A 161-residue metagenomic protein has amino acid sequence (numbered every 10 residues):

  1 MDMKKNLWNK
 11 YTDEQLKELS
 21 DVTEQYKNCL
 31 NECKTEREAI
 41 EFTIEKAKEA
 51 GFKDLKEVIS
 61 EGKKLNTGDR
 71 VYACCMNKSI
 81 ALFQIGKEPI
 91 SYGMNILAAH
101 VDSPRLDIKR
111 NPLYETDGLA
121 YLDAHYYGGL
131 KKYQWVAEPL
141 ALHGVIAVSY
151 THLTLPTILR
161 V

Functional and structural regions predicted by a protein language model:
D2-E36: N-terminal capping segment at the start of a domain
Q25-E57: Alpha/propeptide regions of enzymes that mature by internal proteolysis
D54, I59-I108: Acidic/His- and Gly-rich active-site-bordering loop/insert found across diverse amide/peptide-bond hydrolases
R70-Y72, G86, L130-W135, V145 (+1 more regions): A generic local secondary-structure boundary/capping motif
P104-L106, L113, D117: Hydrophobic or amphipathic alpha-helical targeting/insertion segments
L119-A137: A gly/proline- and charged-residue-enriched helix-loop-helix capping module
L140-A147: Short polybasic amphipathic segments
T151-T157: Conserved small/polar residues in nucleotide/adenosyl-binding loops
